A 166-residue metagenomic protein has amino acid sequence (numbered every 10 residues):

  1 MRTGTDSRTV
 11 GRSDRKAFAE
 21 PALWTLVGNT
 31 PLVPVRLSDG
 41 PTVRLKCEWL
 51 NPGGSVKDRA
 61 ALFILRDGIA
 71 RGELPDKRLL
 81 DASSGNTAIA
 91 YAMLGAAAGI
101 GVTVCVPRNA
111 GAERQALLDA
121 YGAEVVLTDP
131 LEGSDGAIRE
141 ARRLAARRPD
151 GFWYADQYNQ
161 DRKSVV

Functional and structural regions predicted by a protein language model:
M1-V166: PLP-dependent amino-acid enzyme catalytic core
